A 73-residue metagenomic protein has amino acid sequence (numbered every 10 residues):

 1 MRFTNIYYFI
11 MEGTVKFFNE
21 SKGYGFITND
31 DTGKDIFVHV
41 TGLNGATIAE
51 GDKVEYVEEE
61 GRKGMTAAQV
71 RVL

Functional and structural regions predicted by a protein language model:
Y7-N19: Structural detector for short beta-strands of small beta-barrel domains
F17, N29, G42, Q69-V72: A residue-level detector for short acidic-glycine micro-motifs
K22-I27: Short aromatic-glycine-enriched beta-strand elements
K34-A46: Beta-strand/loop nucleic-acid-binding surfaces
L43-E55: Short nucleic-acid-contacting surface segments enriched for D/E, G, S/T with interspersed K/R
E59-L73: OB-fold/S1-family single-stranded nucleic acid-binding modules
